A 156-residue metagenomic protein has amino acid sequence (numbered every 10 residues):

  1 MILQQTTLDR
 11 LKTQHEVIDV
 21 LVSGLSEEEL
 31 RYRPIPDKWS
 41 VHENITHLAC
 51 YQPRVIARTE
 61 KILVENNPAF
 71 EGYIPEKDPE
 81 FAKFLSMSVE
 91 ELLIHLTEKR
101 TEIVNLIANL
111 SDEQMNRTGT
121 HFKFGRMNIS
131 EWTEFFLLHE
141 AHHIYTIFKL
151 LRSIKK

Functional and structural regions predicted by a protein language model:
M1-Q4, A82-S86, G125-I129: A short, mixed-charge helix-start or loop-turn motif at secondary-structure junctions
M1-V17, R152: Extreme N-terminal tail/first-helix region
Q4-L11, K38, H42-I45, V89-L93 (+1 more regions): Amphipathic, non-membrane alpha-helical segments in soluble helical-bundle scaffolds
R10, Q14, P79-N116, F136: Acidic/histidine-rich alpha-helical segments that form the ligand environment of transition-metal centers
R10-E29, I35-P36, S40: Long, hydrophobic N-terminal alpha-helical segment
H15, D19-S23, P53-I56, E60 (+3 more regions): Structural signal for well-ordered, non-membrane alpha-helices
G24-E29, A108-R117, R152-K156: Surface-exposed helix-capping loop/turn segments at secondary-structure junctions
R31-P75, T118-K156: Short, contiguous alpha-helical
